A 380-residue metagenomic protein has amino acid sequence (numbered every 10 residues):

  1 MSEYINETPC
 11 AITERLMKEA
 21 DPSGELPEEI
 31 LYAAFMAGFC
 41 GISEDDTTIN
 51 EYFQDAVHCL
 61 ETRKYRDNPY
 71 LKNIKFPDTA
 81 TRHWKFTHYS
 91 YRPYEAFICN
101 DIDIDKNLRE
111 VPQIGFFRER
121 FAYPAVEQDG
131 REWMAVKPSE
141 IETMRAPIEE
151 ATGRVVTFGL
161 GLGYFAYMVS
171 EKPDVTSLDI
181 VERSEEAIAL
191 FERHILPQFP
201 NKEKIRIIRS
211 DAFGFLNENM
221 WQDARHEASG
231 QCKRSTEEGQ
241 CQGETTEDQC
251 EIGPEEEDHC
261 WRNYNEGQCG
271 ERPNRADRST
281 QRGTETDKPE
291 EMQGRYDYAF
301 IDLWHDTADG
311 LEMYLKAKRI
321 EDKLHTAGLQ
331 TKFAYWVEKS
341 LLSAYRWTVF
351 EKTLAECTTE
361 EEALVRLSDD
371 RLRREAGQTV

Functional and structural regions predicted by a protein language model:
M1-F117: N-terminal auxiliary segments of SAM/dcSAM-dependent transferases
L108-L160: A glycine-rich, hydrophobic loop/mini-helix early in the fold
K137-E150, R154-F199, S210: SAM cofactor-binding core of SAM-dependent methyltransferases, primarily the Rossmann-like beta-alpha-beta module
M168-V169, E218-M220, R319: A short acidic, amphipathic alpha-helical/loop segment
S177, K204-R206, K332: Conserved beta-strand segments of alpha/beta enzyme cores
A189-A224, E285, E290: S-adenosyl-L-methionine
Q222, Q231-K233, Q240-C241, Q249-E251 (+4 more regions): Intrinsically disordered, low-complexity repeat/linker tracts enriched for polar/charged residues
E291, Y298, H305-V380: C-terminal substrate-binding/active-site "lid" region of AdoMet-derived donor-dependent transferases
